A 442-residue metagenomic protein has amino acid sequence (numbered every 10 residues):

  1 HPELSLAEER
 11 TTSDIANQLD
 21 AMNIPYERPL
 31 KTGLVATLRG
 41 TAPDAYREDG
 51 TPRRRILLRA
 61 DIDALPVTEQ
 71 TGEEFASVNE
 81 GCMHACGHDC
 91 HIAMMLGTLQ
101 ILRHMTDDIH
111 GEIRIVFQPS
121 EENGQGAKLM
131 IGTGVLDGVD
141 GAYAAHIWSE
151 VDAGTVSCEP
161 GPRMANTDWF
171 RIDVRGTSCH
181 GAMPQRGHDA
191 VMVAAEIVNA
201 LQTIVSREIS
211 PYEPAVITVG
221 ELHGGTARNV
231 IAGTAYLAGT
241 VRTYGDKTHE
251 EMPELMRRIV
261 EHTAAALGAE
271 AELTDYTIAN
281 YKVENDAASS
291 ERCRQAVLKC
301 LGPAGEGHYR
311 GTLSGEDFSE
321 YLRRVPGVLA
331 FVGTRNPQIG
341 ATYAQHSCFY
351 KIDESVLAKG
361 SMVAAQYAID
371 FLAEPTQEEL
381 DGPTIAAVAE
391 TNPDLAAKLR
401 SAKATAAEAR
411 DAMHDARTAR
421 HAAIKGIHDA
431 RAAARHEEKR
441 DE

Functional and structural regions predicted by a protein language model:
H1-H84, D89, A93-L96, Q100-H110 (+2 more regions): Acidic/His- and Gly-rich active-site-bordering loop/insert found across diverse amide/peptide-bond hydrolases
V35, L65-V67, T71-M83, D89-C90 (+2 more regions): Histidine/acidic-residue-rich, glycine-tolerant segments that coordinate divalent metal ions
R54-L57, I113-R114, D140-Y143, G327-L329: Structural motif
L57-R59, F170, L329-R335: Non-cysteine beta-strand/loop elements that form the S-adenosyl-L-methionine
L58, H88, I115, M130 (+6 more regions): Divalent metal-coordination and catalytic microenvironments
Q100-M105, T133, L322-R324: Alpha-helix C-terminal capping segments
A195-T405, A409-R410, H414-R417, H421 (+1 more regions): Metal-dependent amide/peptide-bond hydrolase catalytic core, centered on the "pita-bread" metallohydrolase fold
